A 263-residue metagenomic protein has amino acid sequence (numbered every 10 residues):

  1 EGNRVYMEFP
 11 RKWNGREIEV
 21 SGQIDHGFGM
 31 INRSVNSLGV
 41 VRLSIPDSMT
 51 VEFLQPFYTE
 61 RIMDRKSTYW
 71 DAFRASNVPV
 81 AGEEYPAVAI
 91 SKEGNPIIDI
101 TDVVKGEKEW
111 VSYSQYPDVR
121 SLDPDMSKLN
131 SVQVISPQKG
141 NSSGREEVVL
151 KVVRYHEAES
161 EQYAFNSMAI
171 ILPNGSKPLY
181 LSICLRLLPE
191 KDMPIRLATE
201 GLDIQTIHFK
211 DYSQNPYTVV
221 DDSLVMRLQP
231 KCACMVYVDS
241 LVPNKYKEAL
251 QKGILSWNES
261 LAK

Functional and structural regions predicted by a protein language model:
E1-P243, S260: Auxiliary tRNA-acceptor-end handling modules of aminoacyl-tRNA synthetases
A249-A262: A short alpha-helix/helix-coil micro-patch that ends at or immediately precedes a cysteine
